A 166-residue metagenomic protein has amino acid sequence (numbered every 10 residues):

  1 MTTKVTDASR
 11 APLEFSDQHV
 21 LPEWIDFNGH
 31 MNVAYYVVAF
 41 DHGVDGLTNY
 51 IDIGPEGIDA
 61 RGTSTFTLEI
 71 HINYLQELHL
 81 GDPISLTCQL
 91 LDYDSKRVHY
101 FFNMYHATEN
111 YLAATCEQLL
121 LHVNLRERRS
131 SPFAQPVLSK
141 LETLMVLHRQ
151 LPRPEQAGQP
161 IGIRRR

Functional and structural regions predicted by a protein language model:
M1-S85, L91-R166: Terminal targeting signals and extreme-terminal segments of soluble enzymes
